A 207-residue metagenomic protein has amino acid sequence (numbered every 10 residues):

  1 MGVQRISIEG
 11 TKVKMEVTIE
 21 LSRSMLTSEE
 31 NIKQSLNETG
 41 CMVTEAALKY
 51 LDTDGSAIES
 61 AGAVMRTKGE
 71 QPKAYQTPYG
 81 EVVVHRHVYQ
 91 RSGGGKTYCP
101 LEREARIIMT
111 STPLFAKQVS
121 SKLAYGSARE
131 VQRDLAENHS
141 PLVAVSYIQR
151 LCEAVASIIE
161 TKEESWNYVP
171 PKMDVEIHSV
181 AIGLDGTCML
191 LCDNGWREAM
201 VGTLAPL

Functional and structural regions predicted by a protein language model:
M1-I58: N-terminal alpha-helical interaction blocks
M1-S22, R66-A74, E81-L114, Q118 (+1 more regions): RNase H-like nuclease fold core
E29, C41-T44, A128, V145 (+1 more regions): Alpha-helix initiation and N-capping motif
N31-T39, I107-S111, L123, S140: Catalytic cores of large soluble enzymes that bind and process phosphate-bearing ligands
Y50-P78: Glycine-rich, N-terminal phosphate-binding loop and its surrounding beta-alpha-beta segment
L123-A136, E198: Short, charged amphipathic recognition helices of the HTH superfamily and cognate SANT/SANTA-like modules
